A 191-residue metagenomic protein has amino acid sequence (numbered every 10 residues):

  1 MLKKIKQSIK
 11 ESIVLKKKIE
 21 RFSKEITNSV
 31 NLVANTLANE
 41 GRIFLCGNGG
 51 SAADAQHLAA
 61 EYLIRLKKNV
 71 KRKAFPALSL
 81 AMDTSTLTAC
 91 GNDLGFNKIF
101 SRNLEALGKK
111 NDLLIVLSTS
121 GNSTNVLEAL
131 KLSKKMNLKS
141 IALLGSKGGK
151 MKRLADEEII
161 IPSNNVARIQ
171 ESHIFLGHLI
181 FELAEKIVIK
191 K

Functional and structural regions predicted by a protein language model:
M1-R21: Generic N-terminal amphipathic, Lys/Arg-enriched alpha-helix
L32-G108: Glycine-rich, small/polar surface segments that engage phosphate groups of diverse ligands
E40, N111, N137-L138: Glycine-centered short loops/turns at secondary-structure junctions
A52-Q56, N122-A129, M151: Short glycine/serine/threonine-rich phosphate/pyrophosphate-binding segments that cradle anionic phosphate groups
A81, S118, L144, I159-A167: Short beta->alpha connector loops at strand-helix junctions that form conserved, small/polar/Pro-enriched
A106-L107, A167-K191: A charged, well-structured terminal subsegment
L114, S140, E158-I159: Short, well-ordered beta-strand core segments
L143-A155: Short, glycine/polar-rich helix-capping loops at beta-to-alpha or helix-loop-helix junctions that flank or form
